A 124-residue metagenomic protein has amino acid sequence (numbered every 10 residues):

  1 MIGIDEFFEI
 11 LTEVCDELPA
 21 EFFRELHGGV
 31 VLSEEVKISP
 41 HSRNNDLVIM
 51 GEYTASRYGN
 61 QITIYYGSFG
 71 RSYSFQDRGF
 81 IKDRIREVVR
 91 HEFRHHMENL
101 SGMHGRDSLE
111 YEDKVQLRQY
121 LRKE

Functional and structural regions predicted by a protein language model:
I2-I4, I10: Hydrophobic or amphipathic, alpha-helical segments that drive membrane association/targeting
I10-S68: Auxiliary, metal-adjacent structural segments of Zn-dependent hydrolase domains
E25-L32, K114-E124: Generic detector of short, locally flexible boundary/turn motifs and exposed helical patches
D46-R86, H96-R118, R122: Active-site scaffold of zinc-dependent metalloenzymes
V89: A conserved beta-strand element that flanks and buttresses the S-adenosyl-L-methionine
E92: Walker B catalytic acidic pair
